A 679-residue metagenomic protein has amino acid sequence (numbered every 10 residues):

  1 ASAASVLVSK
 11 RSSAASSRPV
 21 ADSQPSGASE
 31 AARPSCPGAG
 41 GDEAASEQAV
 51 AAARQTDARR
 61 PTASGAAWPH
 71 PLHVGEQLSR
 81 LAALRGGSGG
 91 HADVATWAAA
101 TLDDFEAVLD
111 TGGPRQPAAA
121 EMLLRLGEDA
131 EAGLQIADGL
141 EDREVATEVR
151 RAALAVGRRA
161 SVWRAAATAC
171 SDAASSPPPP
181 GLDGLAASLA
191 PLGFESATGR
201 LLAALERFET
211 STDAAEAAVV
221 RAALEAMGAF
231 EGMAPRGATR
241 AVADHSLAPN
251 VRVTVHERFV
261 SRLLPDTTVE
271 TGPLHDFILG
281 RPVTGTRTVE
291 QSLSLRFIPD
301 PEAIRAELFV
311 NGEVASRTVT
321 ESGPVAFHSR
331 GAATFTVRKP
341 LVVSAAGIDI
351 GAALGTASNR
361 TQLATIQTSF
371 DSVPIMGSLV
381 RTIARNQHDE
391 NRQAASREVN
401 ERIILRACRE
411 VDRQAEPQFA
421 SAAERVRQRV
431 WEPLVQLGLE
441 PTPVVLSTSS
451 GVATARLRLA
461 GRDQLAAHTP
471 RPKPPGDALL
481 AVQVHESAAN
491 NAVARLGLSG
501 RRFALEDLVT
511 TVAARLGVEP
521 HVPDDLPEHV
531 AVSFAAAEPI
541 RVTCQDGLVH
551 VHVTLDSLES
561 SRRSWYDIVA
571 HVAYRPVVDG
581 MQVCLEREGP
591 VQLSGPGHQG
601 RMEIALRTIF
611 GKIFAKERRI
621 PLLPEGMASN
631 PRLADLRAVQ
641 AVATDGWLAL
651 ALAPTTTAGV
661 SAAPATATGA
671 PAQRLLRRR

Functional and structural regions predicted by a protein language model:
A1-S5: Sec-dependent N-terminal signal peptides
S17-S23, S29: Intrinsically disordered, low-complexity, repeat-rich polar/charged segments
C36, D42-D266, L379-E588, S594-R679: Extended, low-charge, aliphatic-rich alpha-helical segments
R236-E307, V319: Interfacial loop/beta elements and low-complexity acidic/Ser/Thr-rich segments of macromolecular assembly/processing
L295, D300-I348, D525, V530 (+1 more regions): N-terminal beta-strand/beta-hairpin edge segment
L354-H388: Short acidic, glycine/tyrosine-flanked loop/strand segments centered on an H-E-D-like triad
